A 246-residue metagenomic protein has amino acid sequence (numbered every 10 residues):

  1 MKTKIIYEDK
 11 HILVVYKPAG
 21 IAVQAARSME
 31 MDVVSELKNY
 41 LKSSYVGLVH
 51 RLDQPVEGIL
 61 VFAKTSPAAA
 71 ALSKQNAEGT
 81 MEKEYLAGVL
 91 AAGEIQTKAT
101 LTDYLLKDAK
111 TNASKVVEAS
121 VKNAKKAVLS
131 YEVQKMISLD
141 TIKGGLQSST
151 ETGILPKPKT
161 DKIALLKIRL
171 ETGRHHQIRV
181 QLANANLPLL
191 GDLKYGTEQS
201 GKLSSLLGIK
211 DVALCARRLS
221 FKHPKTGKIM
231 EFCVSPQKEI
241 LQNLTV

Functional and structural regions predicted by a protein language model:
M1-D161, E239-L244: RNA pseudouridine synthases
E30-V33, L37, T141, E151 (+2 more regions): Pseudouridine synthase
T172, K225-T226: Residue-level recognition of short loop/turn positions
Q181, C233-S235: Residue-level structural signal for beta-strand termini and adjacent loop
N184, T245-V246: Motif-centric detector for short Cys/His coordination patterns
T226, P236-E239: A short, acidic, flexible beta-alpha connecting loop/helix-capping segment that sits on the rim of active
